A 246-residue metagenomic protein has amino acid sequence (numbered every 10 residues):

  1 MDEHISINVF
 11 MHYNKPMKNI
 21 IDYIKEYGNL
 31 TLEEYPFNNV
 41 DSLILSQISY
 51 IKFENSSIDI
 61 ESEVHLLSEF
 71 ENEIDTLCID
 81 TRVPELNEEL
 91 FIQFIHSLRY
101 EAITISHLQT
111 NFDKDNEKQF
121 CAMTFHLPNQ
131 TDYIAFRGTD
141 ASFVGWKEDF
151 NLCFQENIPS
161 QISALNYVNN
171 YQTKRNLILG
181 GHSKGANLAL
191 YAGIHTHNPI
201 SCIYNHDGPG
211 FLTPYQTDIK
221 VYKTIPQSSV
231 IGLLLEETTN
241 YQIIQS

Functional and structural regions predicted by a protein language model:
M1: Catalytic center-proximal scaffold of phosphoryl-transfer enzymes
H4: Cationic, low-complexity basic patches in intrinsically disordered or flexible, solvent-exposed regions
I7, H12-Y13: Short, positively charged and aromatic/hydrophobic N-terminal segments
P16-V40, L45-S57, E63-D132, F136-N176 (+1 more regions): Alpha/beta hydrolase fold serine-hydrolase catalytic domain that processes acyl esters and thioesters
R175-I178, Y191: Catalytic cysteine-centered active loop of the rhodanese-like fold, especially the PTP/DSP P-loop
G181-G185, A189: Gly/Ala-rich beta-loop-alpha elbow adjacent to hydrolase catalytic centers
A189-H195: Short glycine-enriched nucleophile-adjacent loop and the immediately C-terminal alpha-helix near the catalytic center
